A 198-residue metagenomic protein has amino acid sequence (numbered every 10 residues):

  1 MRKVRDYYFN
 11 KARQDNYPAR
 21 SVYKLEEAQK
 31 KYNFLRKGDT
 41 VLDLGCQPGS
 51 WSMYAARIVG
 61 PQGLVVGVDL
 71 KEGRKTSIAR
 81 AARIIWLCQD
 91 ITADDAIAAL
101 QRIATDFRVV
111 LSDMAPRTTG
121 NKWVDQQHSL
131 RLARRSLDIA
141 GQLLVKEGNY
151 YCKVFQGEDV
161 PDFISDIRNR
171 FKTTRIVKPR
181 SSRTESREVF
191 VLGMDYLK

Functional and structural regions predicted by a protein language model:
M1-K37: Class I SAM-dependent methyltransferase Rossmann-like catalytic core, especially the SAM/SAH-binding loop
K30-R36, R57-I58, A104, Q142-L143: Glycine-rich helix-loop-beta junction characteristic of Rossmann-like nucleotide cofactor-binding loops
K37-Q47: Conserved class I S-adenosyl-L-methionine
P48-G60: Conserved SAM-binding loop of SAM-dependent methyltransferases across substrates and taxa, primarily the Class I
Q62-V66: Short beta-strand element of Class I
V68-S112, R117: S-adenosyl-L-methionine
C88-I91, A104-E147, E158: Mobile active-site "lid"/loop adjacent to the S-adenosyl-L-methionine
V154-K198: Class I S-adenosyl-L-methionine
